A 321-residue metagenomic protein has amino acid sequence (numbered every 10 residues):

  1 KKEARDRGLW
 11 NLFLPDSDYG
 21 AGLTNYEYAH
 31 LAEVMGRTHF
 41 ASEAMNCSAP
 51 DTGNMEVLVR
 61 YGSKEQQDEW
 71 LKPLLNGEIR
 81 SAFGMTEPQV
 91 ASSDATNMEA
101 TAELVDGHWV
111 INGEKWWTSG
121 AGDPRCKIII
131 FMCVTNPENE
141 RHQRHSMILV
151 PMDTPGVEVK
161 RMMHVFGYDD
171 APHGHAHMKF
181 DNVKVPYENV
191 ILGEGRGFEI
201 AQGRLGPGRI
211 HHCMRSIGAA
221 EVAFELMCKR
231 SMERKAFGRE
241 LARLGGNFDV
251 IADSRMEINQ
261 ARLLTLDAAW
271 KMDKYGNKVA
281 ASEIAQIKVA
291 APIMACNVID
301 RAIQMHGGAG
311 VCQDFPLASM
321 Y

Functional and structural regions predicted by a protein language model:
K1-S42, N46-S48, Y61-Q66, P73-E78 (+5 more regions): Alpha-helical interface subdomain recognition
L23-N25, S93-T96, A121-C126, E140-R144 (+2 more regions): Short glycine/proline-enriched turns and hinge-like loops at secondary-structure junctions
S48-M55: Short, conserved phosphate-binding/catalytic loop or strand-edge motifs used in phosphoryl-/nucleotidyl-transfer
M55-Y61, F83-G84, E138: Flexible, glycine-rich active-site loops centered on histidine and acidic residues that chelate a metal or position
G77-T86: A short, Trp-centered hydrophobic/proline-enriched beta-strand micro-motif
A91, W116-D123, P207-H211: Glycine-rich phosphate/pyrophosphate-binding beta-alpha loops
N97, P155-K184: Flexible, small-/acidic-enriched active-site or ligand-binding loops
G107-H108, N112-K160: A short core secondary-structure module
